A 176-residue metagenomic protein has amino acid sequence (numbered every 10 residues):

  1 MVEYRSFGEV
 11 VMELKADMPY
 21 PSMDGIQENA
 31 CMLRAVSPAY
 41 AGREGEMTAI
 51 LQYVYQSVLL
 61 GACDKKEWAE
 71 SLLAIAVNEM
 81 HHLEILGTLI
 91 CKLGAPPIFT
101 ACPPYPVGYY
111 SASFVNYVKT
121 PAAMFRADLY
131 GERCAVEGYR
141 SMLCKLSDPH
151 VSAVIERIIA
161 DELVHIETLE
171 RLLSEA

Functional and structural regions predicted by a protein language model:
V2-A176: Non-heme di-metal
